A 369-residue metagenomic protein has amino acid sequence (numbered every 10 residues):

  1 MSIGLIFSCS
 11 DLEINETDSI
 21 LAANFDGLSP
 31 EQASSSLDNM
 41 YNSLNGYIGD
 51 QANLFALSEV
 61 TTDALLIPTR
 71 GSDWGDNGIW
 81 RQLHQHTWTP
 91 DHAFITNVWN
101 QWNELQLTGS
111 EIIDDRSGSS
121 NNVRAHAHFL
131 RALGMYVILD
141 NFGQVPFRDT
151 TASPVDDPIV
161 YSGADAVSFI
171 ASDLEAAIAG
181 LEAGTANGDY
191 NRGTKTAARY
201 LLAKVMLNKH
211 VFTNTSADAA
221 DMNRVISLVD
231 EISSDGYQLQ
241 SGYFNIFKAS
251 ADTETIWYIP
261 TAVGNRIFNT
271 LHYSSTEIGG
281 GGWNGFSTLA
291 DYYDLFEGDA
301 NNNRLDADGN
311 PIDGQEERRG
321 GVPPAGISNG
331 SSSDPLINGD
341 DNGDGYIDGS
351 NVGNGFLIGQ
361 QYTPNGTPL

Functional and structural regions predicted by a protein language model:
M1-I6: Bacterial N-terminal signal peptides
C9-T69, T96, E111, N303: Acidic, glycine-rich segments characteristic of secretory precursors and extracytoplasmic regions
L21-A23, G27, E31, Q51-T69 (+4 more regions): Short, surface-exposed recognition loops and adjoining beta-strand edges that mediate ligand/DNA contacts, enriched
Q32, L37, G78-T96, E231-L369: Elongated scaffold/linker segments in the mid-to-C-terminal portions of large proteins
S34-I48, S72-F142, D157-S168, D173-G188 (+1 more regions): Conserved, well-structured interaction surfaces
H128, R199-L202: TPR/Sel1-like alpha-solenoid repeat signature
G143-A164, S168, F212-I226: Short coil/linker segments at helix-helix boundaries
